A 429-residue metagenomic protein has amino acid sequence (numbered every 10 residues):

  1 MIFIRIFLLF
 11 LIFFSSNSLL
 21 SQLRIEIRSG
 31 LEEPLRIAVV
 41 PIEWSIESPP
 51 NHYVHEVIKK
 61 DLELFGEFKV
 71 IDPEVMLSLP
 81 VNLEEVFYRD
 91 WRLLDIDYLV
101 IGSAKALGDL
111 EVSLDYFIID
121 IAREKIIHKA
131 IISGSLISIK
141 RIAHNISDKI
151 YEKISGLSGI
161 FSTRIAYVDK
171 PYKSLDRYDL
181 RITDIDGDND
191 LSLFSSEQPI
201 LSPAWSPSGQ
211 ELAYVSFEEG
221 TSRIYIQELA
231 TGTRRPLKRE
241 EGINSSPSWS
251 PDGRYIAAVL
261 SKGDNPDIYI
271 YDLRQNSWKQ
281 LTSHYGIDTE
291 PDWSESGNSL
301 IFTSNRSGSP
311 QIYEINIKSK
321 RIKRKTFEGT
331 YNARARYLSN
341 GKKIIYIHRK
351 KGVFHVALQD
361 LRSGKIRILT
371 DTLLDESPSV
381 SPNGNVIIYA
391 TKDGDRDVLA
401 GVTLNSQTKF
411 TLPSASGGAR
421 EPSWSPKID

Functional and structural regions predicted by a protein language model:
L23, L83-K149: Amphipathic beta-strand/beta-sheet edge segments enriched in Tyr/Trp
E26-R89, V100: Short beta-strand->alpha-helix linker/helix-N-cap micro-motif that forms a surface specificity/interaction loop
L110-S113, S174-R181, T221-Y225, N265-Y269 (+3 more regions): Structural motif
G159-F161, P207-S208, P251-D252, E295-S296 (+3 more regions): Residue-level detector of Asp-centered blade-edge/turn motifs that repeat once per structural unit in beta-propeller
I165, L212, G253-I256, G297-I301 (+2 more regions): Hydrophobic beta-strand positions that form the internal "hydrophobic ladder" of WD40/Gbeta-like beta-propeller blades
K170, F217, S222, S261 (+3 more regions): Short loop/turn segments immediately following the C-termini of beta-strands
D184-P199, Q227-S245, Y271-T289, I315-Y331 (+2 more regions): Multi-bladed beta-propeller domains
